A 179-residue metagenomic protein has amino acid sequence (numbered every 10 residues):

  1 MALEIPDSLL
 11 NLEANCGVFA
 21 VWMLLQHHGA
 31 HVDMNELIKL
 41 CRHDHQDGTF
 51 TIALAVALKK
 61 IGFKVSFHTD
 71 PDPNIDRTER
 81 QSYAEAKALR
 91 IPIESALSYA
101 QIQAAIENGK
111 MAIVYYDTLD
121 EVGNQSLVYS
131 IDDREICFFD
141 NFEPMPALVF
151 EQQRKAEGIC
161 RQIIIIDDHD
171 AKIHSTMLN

Functional and structural regions predicted by a protein language model:
M1-I93: Cysteine-nucleophile protease catalytic domains, especially the papain-like/related folds used in DUB/UBL proteases
K64, M111-A112, C160: A general structural signal for well-ordered secondary-structure junctions
D70, D117, N141: Surface loops and adjacent helix of pleckstrin homology
R77-C137: Active-site-adjacent substructure of cysteine-protease-like catalytic cores
E107-N108, D120, L127-N179: Noncatalytic regulatory segments and standalone regulatory/sensor domains
